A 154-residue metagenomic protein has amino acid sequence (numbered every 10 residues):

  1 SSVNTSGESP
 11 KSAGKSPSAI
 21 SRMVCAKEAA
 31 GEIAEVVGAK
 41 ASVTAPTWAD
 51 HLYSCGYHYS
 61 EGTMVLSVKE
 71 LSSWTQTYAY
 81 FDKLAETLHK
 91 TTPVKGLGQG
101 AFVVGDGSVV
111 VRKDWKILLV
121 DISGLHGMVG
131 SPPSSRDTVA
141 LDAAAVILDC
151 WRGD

Functional and structural regions predicted by a protein language model:
S2-E61, L148-W151: Extracytoplasmic low-complexity, Pro/Thr/Ser/Ala/Gly-rich segments that lie immediately after a secretion/anchoring
A13-G14, V65, M128: Generic alpha-helix detector with strongest preference for long hydrophobic helices that associate with membranes
S18-I20, K90-D154: A short, solvent-exposed beta-edge/loop patch
E28, E32-V36, Q76-A79, V139-D142 (+1 more regions): Extracytoplasmic/secreted proteins, especially bacterial periplasmic and envelope-associated proteins
A29, S73, P132-S135: Helix N-cap and loop-to-helix transition residues
V36, K40-G105, K113-D114: Short, solvent-exposed recognition patches
